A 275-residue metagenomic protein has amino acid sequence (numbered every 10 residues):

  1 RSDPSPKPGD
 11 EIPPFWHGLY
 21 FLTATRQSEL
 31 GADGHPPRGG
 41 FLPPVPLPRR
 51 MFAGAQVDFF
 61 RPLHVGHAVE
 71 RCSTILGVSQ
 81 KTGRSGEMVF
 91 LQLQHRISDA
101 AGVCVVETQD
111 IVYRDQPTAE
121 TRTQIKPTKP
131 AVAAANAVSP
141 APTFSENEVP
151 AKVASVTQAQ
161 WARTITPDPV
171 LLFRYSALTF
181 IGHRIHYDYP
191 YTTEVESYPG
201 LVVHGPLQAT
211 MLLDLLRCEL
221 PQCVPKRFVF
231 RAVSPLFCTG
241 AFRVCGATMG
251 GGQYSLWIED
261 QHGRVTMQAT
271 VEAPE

Functional and structural regions predicted by a protein language model:
R1, G34, P44, G86 (+2 more regions): Glycine-centered secondary-structure boundary/capping sites
R1-A24, A100, I111-V203, R217: Catalytic strand-loop segment that frames the active site of acyl-thioester-processing enzymes
R1-A68: Hydrophobic, proline/glycine-rich low-complexity stretches
K7-D10, E87, V224-P225: Short, surface-exposed helix-loop/turn micro-motifs enriched in polar/charged residues
T23, G34-G40, F60-L63, C72 (+6 more regions): Generic detector of short, locally flexible boundary/turn motifs and exposed helical patches
F52-P167, V233-E275: HotDog/MaoC-like acyl-thioester-processing domains
T192-G250, I258-G263, Q268-T270: Catalytic-pocket segment enriched in acidic/His residues
